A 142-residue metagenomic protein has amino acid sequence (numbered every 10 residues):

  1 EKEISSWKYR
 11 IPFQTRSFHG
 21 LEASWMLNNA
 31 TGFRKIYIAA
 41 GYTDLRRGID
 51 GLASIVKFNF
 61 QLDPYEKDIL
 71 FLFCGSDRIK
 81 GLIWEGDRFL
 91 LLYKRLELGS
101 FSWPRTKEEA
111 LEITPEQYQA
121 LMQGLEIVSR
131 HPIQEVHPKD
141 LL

Functional and structural regions predicted by a protein language model:
K2-L142: Polybasic/polar functional segments that serve as interface/processing modules
